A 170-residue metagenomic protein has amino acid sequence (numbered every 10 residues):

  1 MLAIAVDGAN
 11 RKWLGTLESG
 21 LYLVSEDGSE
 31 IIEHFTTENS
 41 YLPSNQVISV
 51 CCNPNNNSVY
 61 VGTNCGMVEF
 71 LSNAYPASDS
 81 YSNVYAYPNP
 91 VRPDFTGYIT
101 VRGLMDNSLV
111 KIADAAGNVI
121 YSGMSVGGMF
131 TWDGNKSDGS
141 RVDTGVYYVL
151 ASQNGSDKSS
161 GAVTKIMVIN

Functional and structural regions predicted by a protein language model:
R11-G15, S58-V61: Conserved beta-propeller blade signature
L23-S44, E69-P88: Sequence/structural signature of beta-propeller blade repeats across diverse families
D79-K111, M129-W132, D157-S160: Glycine-centered coil/turn sites that cap beta-strands in beta-rich domains
L109-I120, Y147-Y148: Short, glycine-anchored, charge-dense loop/turn motifs used at functional sites
S125-K158: Short, surface-exposed loop/turn motifs with a glycine/proline- and acidic-biased composition
